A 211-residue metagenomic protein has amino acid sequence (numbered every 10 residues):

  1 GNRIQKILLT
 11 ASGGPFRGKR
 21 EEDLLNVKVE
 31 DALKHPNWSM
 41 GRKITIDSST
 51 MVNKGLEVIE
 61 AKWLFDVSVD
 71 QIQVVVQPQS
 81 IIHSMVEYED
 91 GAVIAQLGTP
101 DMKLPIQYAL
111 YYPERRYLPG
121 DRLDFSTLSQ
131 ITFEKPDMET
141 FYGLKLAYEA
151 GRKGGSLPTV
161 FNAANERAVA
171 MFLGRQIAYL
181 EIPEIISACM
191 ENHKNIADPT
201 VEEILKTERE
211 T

Functional and structural regions predicted by a protein language model:
G1-E210: Catalytic, metal-anchored helix/loop core of enzyme active sites in primary metabolism
